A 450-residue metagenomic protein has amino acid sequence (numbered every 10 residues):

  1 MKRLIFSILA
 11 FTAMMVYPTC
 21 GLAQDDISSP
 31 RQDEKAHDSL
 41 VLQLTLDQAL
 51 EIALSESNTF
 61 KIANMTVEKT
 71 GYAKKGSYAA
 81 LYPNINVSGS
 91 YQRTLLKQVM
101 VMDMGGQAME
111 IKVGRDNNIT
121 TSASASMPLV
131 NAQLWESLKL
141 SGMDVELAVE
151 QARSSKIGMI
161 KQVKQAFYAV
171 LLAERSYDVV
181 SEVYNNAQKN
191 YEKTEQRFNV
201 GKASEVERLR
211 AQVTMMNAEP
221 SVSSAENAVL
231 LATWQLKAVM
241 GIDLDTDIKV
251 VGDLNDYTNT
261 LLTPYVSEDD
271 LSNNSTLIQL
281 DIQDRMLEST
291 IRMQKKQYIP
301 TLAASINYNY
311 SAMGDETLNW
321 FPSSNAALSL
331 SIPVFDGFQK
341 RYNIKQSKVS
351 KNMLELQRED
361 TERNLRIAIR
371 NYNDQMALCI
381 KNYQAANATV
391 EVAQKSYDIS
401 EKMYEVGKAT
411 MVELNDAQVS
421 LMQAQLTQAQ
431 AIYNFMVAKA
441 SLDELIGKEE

Functional and structural regions predicted by a protein language model:
K2-L4, L22-D38, L244, T427-E450: Acidic, low-complexity, intrinsically disordered peripheral segments
L4-A13: Sec-dependent N-terminal signal peptides
A23-N86, S90, L244-E288, E450: Bacterial Sec-pathway N-terminal export signals of envelope proteins
P30-V41, S88-S124, K249-L261, S305-D336 (+1 more regions): Small/polar, glycine/serine/threonine/aspartate-rich low-complexity segments that form flexible
L44, G158-D269, Y372-Q375, C379 (+1 more regions): Periplasmic alpha-helical coiled-coil/stalk elements that build and connect Gram-negative outer-membrane
K61-M65, Y78-A79, D116, L129-K156 (+7 more regions): Sec/SRP-type N-terminal targeting helices
P220-I242, E391-K448: Short segments within alpha-helical structural elements
